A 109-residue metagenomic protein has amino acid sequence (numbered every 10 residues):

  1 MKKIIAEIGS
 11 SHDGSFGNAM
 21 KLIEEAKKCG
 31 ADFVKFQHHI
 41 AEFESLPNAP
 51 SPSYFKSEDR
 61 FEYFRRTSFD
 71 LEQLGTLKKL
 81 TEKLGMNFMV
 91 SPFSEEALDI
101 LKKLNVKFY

Functional and structural regions predicted by a protein language model:
M1-D13, P47-A49, S57, G75: N-terminal small/glycine-rich loop or linker at the start of catalytic domains across soluble metabolic enzymes
I5, F33-K35, N87-S91: Short, conserved beta-strand segments within well-ordered enzyme catalytic domains that often line or immediately flank
E7, A26, L101: Conserved, mostly hydrophobic/aromatic
G9-S11, Q37-A41, F93-E95: Active-site beta-loop-alpha junctions enriched in small/polar residues
D13-E25, L71-E72: Glycine-rich anion/phosphate-binding loops
K21-H39, L104-N105: Catalytic domains of carbohydrate-active enzymes, especially glycoside hydrolases
D32-S68: Glycine-rich, proline-tolerant flexible connector loops at the mouths of alpha/beta enzymes
F55-Y109: Active-site beta->alpha loop and helix N-cap motifs at the rims of alpha/beta catalytic domains
